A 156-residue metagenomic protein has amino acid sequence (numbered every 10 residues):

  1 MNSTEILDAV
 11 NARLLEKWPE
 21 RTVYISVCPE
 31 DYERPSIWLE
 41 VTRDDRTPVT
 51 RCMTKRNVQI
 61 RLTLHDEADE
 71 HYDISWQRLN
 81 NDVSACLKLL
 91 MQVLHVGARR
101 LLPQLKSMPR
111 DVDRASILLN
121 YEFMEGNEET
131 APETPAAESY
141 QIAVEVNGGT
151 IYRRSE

Functional and structural regions predicted by a protein language model:
M1-T22, D45-E156: Charged, amphipathic alpha-helical segments and their flanking helix caps
Y24-R34: Short acidic low-complexity segments
E33-T42: A short, hydrophobic beta-strand-centered structural micro-motif
